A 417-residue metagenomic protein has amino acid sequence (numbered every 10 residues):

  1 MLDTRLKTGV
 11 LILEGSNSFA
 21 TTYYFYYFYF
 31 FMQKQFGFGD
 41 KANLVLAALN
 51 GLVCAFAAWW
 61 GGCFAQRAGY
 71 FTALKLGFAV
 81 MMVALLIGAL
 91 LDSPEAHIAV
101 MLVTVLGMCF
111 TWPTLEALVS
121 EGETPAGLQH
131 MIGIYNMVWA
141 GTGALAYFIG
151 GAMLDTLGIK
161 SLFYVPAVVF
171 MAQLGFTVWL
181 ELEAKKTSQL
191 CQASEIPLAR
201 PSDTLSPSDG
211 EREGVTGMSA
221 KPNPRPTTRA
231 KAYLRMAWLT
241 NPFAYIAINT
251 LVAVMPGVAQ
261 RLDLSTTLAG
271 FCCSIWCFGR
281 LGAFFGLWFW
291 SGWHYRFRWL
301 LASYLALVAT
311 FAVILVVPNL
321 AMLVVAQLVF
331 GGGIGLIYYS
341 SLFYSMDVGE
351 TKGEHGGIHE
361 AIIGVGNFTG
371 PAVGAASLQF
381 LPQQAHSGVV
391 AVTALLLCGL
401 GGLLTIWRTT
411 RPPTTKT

Functional and structural regions predicted by a protein language model:
D3-G51, L234-M236, T240, N249-V258 (+2 more regions): Helix-loop boundary and gating motifs at the non-cytosolic
A57-G69, L154, A283-Y295, L378: Helix-to-loop junctions at the C-terminal end of transmembrane segments in multipass secondary transporters
A73-L86, A167, R298-A312: Structural signature of the two symmetry-related core transmembrane helices
T104-M137: Cytoplasmic helix-loop-helix junction between adjacent transmembrane helices in 12-TM secondary transporters
F110-E123, G335-E350: Intracellular juxtamembrane helix-capping segments at the cytosolic ends of symmetry-related transmembrane helices
D155-V168, L378-L396: A membrane-interface helix-boundary motif in multi-pass transporters
F297-Y338: C-terminal transmembrane helical hairpin of 12-TM major facilitator-type secondary transporters
G353-F380: A late C-terminal transmembrane helix in Major Facilitator Superfamily
